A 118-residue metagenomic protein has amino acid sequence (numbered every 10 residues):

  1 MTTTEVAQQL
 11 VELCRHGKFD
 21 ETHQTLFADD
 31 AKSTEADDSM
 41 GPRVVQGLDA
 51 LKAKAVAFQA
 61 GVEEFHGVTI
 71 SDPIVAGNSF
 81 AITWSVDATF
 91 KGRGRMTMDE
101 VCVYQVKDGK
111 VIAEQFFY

Functional and structural regions predicted by a protein language model:
M1-D30: Short acidic-aromatic low-complexity motifs
Q24-S71: A solvent-exposed, acidic/Ser-Thr-rich amphipathic alpha-helical stretch
F27, V86-A88, C102, Y118: Short beta-strand segments enriched in hydrophobic/aromatic residues within well-folded beta-rich domains
K32, G94, K110-I112: Residue-level signal for well-ordered, solvent-exposed loop/turn and beta-edge residues enriched in charged/polar side
V68-I74, S85-V86, D99-Y104: Hydrophobic/aromatic beta-strand elements that line small-molecule binding cavities or substrate pockets in beta-rich
A88-T97: Short, cysteine-centered beta-strand-loop-beta hairpins and adjacent loop/turn segments enriched in charged/polar
D99-Y118: Short beta-strand edge/turn micro-motifs at domain boundaries
